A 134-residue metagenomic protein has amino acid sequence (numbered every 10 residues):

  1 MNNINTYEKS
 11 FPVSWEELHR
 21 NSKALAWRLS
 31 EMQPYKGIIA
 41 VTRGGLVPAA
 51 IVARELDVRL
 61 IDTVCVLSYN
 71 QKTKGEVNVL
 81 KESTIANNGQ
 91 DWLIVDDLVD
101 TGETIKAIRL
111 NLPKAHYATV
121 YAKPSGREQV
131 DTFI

Functional and structural regions predicted by a protein language model:
M1-I134: PRPP-associated nucleotide enzymes
